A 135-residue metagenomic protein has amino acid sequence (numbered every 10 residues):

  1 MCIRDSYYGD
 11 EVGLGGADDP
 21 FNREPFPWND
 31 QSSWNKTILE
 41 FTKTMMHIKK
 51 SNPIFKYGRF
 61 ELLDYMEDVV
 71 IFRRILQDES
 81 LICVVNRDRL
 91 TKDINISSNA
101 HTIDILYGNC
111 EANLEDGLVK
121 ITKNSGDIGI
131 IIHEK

Functional and structural regions predicted by a protein language model:
R4-S6, D10-K135: Carbohydrate-interacting/catalytic domains
